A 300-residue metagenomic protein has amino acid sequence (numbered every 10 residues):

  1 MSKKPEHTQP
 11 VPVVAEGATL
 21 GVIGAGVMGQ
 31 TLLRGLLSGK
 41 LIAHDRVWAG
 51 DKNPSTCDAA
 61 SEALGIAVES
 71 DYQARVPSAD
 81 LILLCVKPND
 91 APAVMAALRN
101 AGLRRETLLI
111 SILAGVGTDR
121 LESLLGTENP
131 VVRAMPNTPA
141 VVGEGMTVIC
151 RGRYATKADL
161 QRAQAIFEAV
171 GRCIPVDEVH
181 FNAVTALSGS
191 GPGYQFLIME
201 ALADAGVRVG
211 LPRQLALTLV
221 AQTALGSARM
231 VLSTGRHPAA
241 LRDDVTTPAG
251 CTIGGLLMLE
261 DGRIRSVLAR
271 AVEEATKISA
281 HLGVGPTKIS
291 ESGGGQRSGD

Functional and structural regions predicted by a protein language model:
S2-S70, P77, V207-R208, S298: NAD(P)+-binding Rossmann beta1-loop-alpha1 motif at the extreme N-terminus of oxidoreductases
S2-T8, P12-V14, A221-D300: NAD(P)-dependent Rossmann-like dehydrogenase/reductase catalytic/cofactor-binding core
W48, P54-S55, L64, Y72-I149 (+1 more regions): Rossmann-like NAD(P)(H) cofactor-binding subdomain of soluble oxidoreductases
W48, R120-P130, M146-V184, F196-S233 (+1 more regions): Internal alpha-helical scaffold of NAD(P)-dependent oxidoreductase catalytic cores
A67-Y72, I174-V176: Short acidic-hydrophobic, aromatic-tinged amphipathic segments that line or gate anion-handling sites
V132, F181-A186, P238-D243: Short pre-catalytic strand/loop immediately N-terminal to key active-site residues, enriched for Gly-Thr
